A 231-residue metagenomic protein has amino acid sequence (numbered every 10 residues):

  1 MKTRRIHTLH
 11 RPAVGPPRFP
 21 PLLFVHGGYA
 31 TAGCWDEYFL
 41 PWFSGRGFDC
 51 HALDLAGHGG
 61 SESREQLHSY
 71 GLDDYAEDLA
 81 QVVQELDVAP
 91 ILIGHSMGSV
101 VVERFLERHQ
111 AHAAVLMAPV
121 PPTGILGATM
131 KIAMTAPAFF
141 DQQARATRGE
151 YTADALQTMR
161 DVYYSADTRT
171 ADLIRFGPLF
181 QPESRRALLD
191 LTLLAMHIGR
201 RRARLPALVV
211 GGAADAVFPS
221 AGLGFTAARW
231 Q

Functional and structural regions predicted by a protein language model:
F19, G27-T31, S96, A213: Active-site glycine-rich loops that stabilize anionic/oxyanionic intermediates across multiple enzyme folds
G28-L40, A221: The serine-hydrolase catalytic nucleophile loop
W42-R64: Conserved alpha/beta-hydrolase
D74-P90: Conserved acidic catalytic loop of the alpha/beta-hydrolase fold
Q110-A146, A187-L194: Flexible "cap/lid" loop of the alpha/beta hydrolase fold
K131-R175, A187-L188: Helix-rich cap/lid subdomain of alpha/beta-hydrolase
A203, V209-G211, D215: Short beta-strand/loop motif that positions the catalytic acidic residue of the alpha/beta-hydrolase fold
A216-G222: Conserved alpha/beta-hydrolase "acid-adjacent" motif
